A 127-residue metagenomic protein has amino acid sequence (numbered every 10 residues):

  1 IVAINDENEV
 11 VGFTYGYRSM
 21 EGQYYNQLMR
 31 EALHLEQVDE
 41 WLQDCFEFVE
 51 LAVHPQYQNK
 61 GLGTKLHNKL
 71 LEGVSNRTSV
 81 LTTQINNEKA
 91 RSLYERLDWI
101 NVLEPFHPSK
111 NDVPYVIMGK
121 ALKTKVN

Functional and structural regions predicted by a protein language model:
I1-T14, H54: Conserved beta-hairpin
I4-D6, G119-L122: Active-site beta-strand termini and strand-to-loop segments that position acidic
Y15-E50, S109-K110: Conserved acyl-donor/pantetheine-binding loop and adjacent beta-alpha core of acyl/acetyltransferases and related
S19-E21, Q56, N86, K123: Short coil/turn motifs at secondary-structure junctions
F46, E72-I85: Conserved GNAT acetyl-CoA-binding A-motif
E50-P55, N59-E72, S92-R96: Conserved acetyl-CoA-binding loop-helix of GNAT-fold acetyltransferases
T64-K65, I85-K110: Conserved active-site alpha-helix within GNAT-family acetyltransferase domains
V113-M118: Short hydrophobic/aromatic beta-strand or adjacent loop that forms the aromatic wall/cage of a ligand/substrate-binding
